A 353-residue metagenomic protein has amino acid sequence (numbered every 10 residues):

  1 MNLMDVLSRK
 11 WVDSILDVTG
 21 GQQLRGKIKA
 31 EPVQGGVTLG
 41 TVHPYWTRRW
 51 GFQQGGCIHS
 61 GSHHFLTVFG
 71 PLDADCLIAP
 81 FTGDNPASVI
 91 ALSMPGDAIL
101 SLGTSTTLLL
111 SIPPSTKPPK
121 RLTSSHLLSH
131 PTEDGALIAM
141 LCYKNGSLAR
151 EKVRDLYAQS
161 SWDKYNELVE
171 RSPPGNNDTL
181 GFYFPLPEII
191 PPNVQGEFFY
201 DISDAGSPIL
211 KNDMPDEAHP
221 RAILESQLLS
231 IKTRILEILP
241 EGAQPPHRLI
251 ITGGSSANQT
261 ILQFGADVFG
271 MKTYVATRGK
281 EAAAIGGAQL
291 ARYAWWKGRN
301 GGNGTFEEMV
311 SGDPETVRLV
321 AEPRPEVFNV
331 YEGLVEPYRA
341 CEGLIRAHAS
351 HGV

Functional and structural regions predicted by a protein language model:
L3-Q22, T38, H43-T252, A257-V353: Active-site core segments that coordinate phosphate-bearing ligands/cofactors across diverse enzyme families
G26-V33, L92: Acidic catalytic cores of enzymes that act on phosphate-bearing nucleotides/polynucleotides
